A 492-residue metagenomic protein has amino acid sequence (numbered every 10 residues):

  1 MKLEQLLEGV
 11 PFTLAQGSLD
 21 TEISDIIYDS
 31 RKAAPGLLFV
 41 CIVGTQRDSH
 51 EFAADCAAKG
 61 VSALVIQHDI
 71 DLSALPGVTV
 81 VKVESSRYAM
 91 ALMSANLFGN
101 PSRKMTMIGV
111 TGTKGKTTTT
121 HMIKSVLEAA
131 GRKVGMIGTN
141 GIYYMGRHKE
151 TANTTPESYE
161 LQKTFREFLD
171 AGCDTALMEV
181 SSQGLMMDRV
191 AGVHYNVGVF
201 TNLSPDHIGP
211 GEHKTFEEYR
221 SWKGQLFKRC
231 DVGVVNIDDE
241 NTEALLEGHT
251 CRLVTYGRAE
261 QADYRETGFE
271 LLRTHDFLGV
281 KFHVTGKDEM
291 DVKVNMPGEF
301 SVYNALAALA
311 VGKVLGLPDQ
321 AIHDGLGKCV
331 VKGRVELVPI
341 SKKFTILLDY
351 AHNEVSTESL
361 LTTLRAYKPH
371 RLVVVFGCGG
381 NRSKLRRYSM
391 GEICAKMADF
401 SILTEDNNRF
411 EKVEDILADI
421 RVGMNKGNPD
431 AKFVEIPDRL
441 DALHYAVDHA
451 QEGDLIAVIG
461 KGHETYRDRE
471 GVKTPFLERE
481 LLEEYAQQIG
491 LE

Functional and structural regions predicted by a protein language model:
M1-L14, P35-L38, T250, K287 (+4 more regions): ATP-dependent carboxylate-amine ligase
M1-L92, K228, A262, F269 (+5 more regions): N-terminal leader/targeting and accessory segments in enzymes
L7-V10, A89-I237, N241-H249, L306 (+2 more regions): Phosphate-binding loop of NTP-binding sites
G9, I70-P76, A171, V197-I346 (+1 more regions): Acidic, Mg2+-coordinating active-site environments of NTP-dependent enzymes
G44-Q46, S182-Q183, S204-H207, D239-E240 (+3 more regions): Short glycine-rich anion-binding loops that position phosphate/pyrophosphate groups of nucleotides and phosphorylated
A53-A58, L169, A191, R365: Non-catalytic positions within long, well-ordered alpha-helices that form the structural scaffold/packing of enzyme
S62-H68, G233-I237, V375-F376, D399-D406: Short internal beta-strands
M136, M178, G198, V235 (+4 more regions): Structural beta-sheet core signal
